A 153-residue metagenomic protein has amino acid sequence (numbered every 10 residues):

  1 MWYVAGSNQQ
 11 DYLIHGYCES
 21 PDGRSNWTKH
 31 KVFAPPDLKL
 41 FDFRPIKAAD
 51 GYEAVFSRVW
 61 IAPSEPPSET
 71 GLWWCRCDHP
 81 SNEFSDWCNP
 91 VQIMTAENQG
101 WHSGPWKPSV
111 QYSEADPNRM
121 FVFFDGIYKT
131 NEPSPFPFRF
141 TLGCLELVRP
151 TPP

Functional and structural regions predicted by a protein language model:
M1-P153: Carbohydrate-active catalytic/glycan-binding domains of CAZyme proteins, especially the secreted or lumenal ectodomains
